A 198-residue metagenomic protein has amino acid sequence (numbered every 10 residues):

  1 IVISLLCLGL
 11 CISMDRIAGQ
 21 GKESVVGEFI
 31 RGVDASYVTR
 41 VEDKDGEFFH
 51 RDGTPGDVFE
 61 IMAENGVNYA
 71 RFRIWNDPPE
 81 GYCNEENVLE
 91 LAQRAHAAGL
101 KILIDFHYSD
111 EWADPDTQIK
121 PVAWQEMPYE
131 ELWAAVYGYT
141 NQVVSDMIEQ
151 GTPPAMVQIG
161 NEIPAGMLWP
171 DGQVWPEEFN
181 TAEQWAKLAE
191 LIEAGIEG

Functional and structural regions predicted by a protein language model:
V2-C11: Bacterial N-terminal signal peptides
G9, E23, E60-M62: Generic marker of residues within folded, mature protein domains
S13-R16: Membrane-interface motif at the C-terminal end of an N-terminal transmembrane signal
G19-G21: Boundary at the C-terminal end of the N-terminal hydrophobic targeting segment
E23-V58: Boundary/entry segment of secreted carbohydrate-active catalytic domains
I61-Q184, L188-L191: Substrate-binding cleft and catalytic face of glycoside hydrolase catalytic domains, especially the flexible beta-alpha
